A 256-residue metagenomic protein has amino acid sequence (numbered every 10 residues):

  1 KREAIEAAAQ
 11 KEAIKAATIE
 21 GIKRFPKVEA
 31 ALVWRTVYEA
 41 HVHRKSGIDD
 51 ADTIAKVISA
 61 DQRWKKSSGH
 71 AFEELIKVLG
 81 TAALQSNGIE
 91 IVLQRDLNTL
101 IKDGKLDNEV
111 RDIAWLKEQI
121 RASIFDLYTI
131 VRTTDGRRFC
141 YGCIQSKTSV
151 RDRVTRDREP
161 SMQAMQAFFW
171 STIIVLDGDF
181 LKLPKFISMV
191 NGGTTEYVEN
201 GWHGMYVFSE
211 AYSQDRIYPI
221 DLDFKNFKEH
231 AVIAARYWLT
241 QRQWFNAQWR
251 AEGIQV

Functional and structural regions predicted by a protein language model:
K1-A55, S59: Nuclease-adjacent, charged terminal/linker segments that flank catalytic cores
S46-I113: Acidic-basic catalytic patches of nuclease active cores, encompassing PD-(D/E)XK and other metal-cofactor nuclease
G88, T133-F139: Short, solvent-exposed loop/turn segments that connect beta-strands within catalytic domains and beta-strand-rich
I101-K105, V110-R132: Active-site-proximal segments of catalytic enzyme domains that coordinate small-molecule cofactors or metal ions
L127-T129, F139-T148, D157: Conserved catalytic cores of phosphodiester-cleaving nucleases, focusing on short active-site segments
K147-R153, D179-L181: Short acidic, S/G/P-rich loop/turn micro-motifs used as interaction or catalytic elements
V154-T172: Short, charged, amphipathic alpha-helix that recurs within catalytic cores of restriction-modification and other
W170, L176-V256: C-terminal tail/extension regions appended to the core domain(s) of diverse proteins
